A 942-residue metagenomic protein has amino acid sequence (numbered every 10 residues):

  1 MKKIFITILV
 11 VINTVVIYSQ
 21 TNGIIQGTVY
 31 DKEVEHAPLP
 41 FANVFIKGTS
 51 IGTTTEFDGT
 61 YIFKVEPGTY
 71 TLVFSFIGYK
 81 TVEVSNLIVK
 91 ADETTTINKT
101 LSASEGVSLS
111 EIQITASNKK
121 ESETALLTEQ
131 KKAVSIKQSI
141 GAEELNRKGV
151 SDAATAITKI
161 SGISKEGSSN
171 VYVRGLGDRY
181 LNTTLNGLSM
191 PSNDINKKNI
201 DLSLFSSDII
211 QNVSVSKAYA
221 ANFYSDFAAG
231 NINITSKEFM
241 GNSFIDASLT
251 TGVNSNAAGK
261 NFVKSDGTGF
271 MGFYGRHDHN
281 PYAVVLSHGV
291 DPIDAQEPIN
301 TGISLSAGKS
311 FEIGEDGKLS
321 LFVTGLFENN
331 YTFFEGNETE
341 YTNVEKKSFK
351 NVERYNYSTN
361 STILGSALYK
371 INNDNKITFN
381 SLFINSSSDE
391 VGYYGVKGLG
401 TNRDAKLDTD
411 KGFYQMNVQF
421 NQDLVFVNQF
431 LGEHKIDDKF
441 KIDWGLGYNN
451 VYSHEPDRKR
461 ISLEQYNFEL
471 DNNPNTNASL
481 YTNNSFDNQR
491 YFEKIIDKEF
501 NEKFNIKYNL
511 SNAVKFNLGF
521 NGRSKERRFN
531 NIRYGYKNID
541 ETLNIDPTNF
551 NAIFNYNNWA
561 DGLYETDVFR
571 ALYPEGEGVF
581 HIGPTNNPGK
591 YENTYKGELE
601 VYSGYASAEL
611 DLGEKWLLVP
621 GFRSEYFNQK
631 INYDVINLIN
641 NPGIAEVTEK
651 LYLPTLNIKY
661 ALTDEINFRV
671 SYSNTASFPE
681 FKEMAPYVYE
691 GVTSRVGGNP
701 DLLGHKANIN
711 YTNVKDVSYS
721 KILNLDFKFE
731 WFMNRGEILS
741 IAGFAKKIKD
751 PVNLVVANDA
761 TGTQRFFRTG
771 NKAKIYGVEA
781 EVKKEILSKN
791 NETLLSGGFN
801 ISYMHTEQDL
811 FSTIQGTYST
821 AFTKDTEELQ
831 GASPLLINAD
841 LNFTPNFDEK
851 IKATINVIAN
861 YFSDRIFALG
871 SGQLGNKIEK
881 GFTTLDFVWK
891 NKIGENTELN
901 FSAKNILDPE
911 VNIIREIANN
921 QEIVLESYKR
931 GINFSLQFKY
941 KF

Functional and structural regions predicted by a protein language model:
I24, D291-Y393, V427, L656: Transmembrane beta-barrel wall of Gram-negative outer-membrane proteins
Y30-E35, A42-F45, F76-I77, T94-E144: Short, acidic, small-residue-rich periplasmic hinge/interaction motif at the N-terminus of Gram-negative outer-membrane
T49-T60: Short, acidic Ser/Thr/Gly-rich low-complexity loop/linker segments typical of extracellular and cell-surface proteins
I88, K119-K120, T124-Y172, G187-L204 (+2 more regions): Periplasmic N-terminal accessory/gating domains of Gram-negative outer-membrane beta-barrel systems
Q422-L431, K435-K439, G447-N449, I495-K503 (+5 more regions): Structural signature of Gram-negative outer-membrane beta-barrels, strongest in the C-terminal barrel of TonB-dependent
R490-Y491, I495, E592, K596-E598 (+4 more regions): Outer membrane beta-barrel strand-and-loop segments of large Gram-negative receptors, especially TonB-dependent
E614, G743-I748, Q764-R865: Gram-negative outer-membrane beta-barrel transporters
N860-A868, K890-F942: C-terminal beta-signal and adjacent terminal beta-strands/loops of Gram-negative outer-membrane beta-barrel proteins
